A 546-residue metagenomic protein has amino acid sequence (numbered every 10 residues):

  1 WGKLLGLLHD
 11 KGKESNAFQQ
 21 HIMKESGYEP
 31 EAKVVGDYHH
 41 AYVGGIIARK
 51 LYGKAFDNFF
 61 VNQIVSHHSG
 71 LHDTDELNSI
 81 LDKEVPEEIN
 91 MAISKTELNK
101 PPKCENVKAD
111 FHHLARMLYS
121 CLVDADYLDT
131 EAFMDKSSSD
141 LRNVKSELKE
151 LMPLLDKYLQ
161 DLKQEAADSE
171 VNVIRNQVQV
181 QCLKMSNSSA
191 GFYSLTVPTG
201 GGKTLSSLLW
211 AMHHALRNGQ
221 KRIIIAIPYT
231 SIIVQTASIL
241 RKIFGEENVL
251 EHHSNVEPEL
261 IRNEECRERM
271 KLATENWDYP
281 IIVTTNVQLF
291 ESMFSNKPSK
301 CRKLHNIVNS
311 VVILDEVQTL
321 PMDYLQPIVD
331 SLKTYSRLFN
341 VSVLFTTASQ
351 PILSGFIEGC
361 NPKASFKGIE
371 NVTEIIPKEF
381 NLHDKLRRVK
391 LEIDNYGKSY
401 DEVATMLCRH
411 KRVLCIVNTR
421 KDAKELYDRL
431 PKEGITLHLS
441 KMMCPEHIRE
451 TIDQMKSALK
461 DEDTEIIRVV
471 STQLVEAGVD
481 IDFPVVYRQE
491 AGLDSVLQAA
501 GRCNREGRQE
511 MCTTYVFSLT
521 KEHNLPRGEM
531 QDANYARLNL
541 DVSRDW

Functional and structural regions predicted by a protein language model:
W1-K157: Accessory nucleic-acid engagement/destabilization modules that flank
I46-I47, F59, H68, E465 (+1 more regions): Conserved segment of the helicase C-terminal RecA-like domain
S189-A211: Walker A/P-loop
Q220-I243, H253-V256, I352: Conserved Walker A/P-loop ATP-binding site and its immediately adjacent core in helicase/helicase-like ATPase domains
R222-I233, M406-P431: Conserved strand-helix element at the start of the C-terminal RecA-like helicase core
G245-F294: Inter-Walker segment of RecA-like/P-loop motor cores
E251-E264, N418-K421, T436-K456, V470-E476: Conserved helicase motor
S349-C408: Interdomain hinge/linker at the junction between the two RecA-like core domains of SF2 helicases
